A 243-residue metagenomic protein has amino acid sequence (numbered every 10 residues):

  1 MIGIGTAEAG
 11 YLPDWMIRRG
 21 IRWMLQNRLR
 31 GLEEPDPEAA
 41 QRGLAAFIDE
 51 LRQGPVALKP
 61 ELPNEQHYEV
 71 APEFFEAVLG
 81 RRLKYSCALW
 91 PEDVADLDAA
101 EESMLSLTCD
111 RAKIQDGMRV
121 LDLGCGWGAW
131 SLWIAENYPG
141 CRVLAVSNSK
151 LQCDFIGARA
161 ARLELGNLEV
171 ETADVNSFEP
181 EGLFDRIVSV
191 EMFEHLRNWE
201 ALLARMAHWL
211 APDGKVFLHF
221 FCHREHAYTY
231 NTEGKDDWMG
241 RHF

Functional and structural regions predicted by a protein language model:
L29-R111, Q115: Conserved Class I S-adenosyl-L-methionine-dependent methyltransferase catalytic core
D116-G126: Conserved class I S-adenosyl-L-methionine
W127-P139: Conserved SAM-binding loop of SAM-dependent methyltransferases across substrates and taxa, primarily the Class I
E136-N176: Class I SAM-dependent methyltransferase SAM/SAH-binding core
S177-I187: A short acidic, Gly/Pro-enriched loop at the edge of an enzyme's catalytic core that lines a small-molecule cofactor
R186-N198: A short SAM/SAH-binding and catalytic strip from SAM-dependent methyltransferases
E200-K215: A short glycine-rich, Lys/Arg-flanked "PGG" loop and its adjoining helix->strand segment in the class I
K215-H242: Conserved class I S-adenosyl-L-methionine
